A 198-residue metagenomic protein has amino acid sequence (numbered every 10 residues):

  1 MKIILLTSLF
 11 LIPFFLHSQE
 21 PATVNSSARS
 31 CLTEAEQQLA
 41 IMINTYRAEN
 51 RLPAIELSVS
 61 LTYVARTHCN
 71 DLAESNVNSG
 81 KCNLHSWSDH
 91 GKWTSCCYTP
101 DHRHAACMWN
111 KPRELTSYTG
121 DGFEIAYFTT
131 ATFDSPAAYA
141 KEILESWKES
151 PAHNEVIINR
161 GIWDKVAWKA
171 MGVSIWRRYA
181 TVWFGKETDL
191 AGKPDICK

Functional and structural regions predicted by a protein language model:
K2-I3, T119: Alpha-helix initiation and N-capping motif
I3-P13: Sec-dependent N-terminal signal peptides
F14-S18: Sec/Tat signal peptide C-region and signal peptidase I cleavage site
Q19-K198: Functional surface patches built around histidine and acidic residues
